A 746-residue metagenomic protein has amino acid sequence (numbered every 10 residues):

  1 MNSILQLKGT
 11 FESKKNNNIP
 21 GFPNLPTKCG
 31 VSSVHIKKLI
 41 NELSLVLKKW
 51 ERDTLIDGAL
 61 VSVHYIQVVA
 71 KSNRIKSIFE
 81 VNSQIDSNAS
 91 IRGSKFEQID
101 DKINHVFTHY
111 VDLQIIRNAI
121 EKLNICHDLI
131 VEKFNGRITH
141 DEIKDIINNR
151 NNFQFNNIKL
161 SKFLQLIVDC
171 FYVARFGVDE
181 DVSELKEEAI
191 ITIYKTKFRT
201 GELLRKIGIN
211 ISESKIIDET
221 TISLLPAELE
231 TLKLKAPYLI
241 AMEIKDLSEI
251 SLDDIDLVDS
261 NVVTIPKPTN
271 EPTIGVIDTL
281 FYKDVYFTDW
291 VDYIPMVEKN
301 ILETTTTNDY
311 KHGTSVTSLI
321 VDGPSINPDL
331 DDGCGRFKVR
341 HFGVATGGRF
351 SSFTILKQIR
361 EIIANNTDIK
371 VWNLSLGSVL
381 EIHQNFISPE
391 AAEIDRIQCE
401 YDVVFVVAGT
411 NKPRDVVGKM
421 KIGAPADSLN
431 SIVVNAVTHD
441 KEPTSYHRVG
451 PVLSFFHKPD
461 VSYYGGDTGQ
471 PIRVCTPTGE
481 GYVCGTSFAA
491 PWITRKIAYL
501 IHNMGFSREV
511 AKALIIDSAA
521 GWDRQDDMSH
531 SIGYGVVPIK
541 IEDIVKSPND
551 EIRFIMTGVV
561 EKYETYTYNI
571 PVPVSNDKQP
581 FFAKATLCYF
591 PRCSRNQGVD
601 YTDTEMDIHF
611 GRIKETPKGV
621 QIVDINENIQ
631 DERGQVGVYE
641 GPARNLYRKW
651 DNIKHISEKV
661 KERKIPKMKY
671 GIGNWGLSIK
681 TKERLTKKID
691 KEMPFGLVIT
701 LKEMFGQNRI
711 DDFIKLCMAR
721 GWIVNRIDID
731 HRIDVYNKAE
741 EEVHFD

Functional and structural regions predicted by a protein language model:
N2-P266: Autoinhibitory propeptides
P20-I40, S44-K48, S72-N82, I158-S161 (+3 more regions): Subtilisin-like peptidase catalytic core
V263-P295, E303-S352, D402, S428-N430 (+2 more regions): Subtilisin-like serine protease catalytic core
D278-L280, Y286, K421-A498: Extracellular S/T/G-rich loop segment that most often corresponds to the catalytic His/Ser-adjacent loop
A345-A424, V483-C484, F488: Substrate-binding/access-modulating region of protease and related hydrolase catalytic domains
M504-F582: C-terminal subdomain of the subtilisin-like protease fold in secreted/lumenal serine endopeptidases
F581-A583, H655-K687: Noncatalytic modules at the cell exterior or secretory-pathway interfaces, chiefly beta-strand-rich lectin/adhesion
Y601-K614, I672-D746: C-terminal edge strands of extracellular/lumenal beta-sandwich accessory domains
